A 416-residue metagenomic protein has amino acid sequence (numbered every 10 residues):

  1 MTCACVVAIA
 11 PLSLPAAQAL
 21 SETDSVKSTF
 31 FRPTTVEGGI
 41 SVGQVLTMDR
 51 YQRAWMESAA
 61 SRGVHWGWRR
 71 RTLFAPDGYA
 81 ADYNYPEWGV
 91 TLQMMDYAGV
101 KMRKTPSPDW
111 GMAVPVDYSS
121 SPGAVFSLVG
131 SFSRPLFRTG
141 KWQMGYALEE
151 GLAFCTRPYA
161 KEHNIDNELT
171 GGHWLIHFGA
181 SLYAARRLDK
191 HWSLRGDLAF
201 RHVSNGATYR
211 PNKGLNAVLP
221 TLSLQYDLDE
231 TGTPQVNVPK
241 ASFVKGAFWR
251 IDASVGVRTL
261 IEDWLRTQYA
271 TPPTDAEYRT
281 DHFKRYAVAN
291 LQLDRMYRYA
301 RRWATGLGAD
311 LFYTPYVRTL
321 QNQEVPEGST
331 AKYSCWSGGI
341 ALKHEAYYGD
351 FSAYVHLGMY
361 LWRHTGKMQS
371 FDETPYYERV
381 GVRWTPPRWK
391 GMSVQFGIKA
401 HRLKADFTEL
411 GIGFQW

Functional and structural regions predicted by a protein language model:
R32, S58-V64, N84, S120-L128 (+8 more regions): Residues that define the transmembrane beta-barrel architecture of outer-membrane proteins
T34-G38, P86-V90, M144-E150, F178 (+9 more regions): Transmembrane beta-strands of outer-membrane beta-barrel proteins
I40-L46, R70, L92-A98, E150-P158 (+9 more regions): Transmembrane beta-strands of outer-membrane beta-barrel pores
Q44-H65, R103-Y118, T259-N290: Surface-exposed strand-loop-strand hairpins of Gram-negative outer-membrane beta-barrel proteins
M48-A54, K101-S107, R157-I165, G206-K213 (+5 more regions): Outer-membrane beta-barrel translocator domains and adjoining extracellular loop/strand segments of Gram-negative
V64-T72, L128-L136, L148-L152, F178-R186 (+8 more regions): Residues on the lipid-exposed face of transmembrane beta-strands in outer-membrane beta-barrel proteins
A75-D77, G140-M144, L188-L194, E230-T233 (+3 more regions): Repeated loop/turn-to-beta-strand initiation elements of outer-membrane beta-barrel proteins
N216-Q235, A405-W416: Outer-membrane beta-barrel "beta-signal"
